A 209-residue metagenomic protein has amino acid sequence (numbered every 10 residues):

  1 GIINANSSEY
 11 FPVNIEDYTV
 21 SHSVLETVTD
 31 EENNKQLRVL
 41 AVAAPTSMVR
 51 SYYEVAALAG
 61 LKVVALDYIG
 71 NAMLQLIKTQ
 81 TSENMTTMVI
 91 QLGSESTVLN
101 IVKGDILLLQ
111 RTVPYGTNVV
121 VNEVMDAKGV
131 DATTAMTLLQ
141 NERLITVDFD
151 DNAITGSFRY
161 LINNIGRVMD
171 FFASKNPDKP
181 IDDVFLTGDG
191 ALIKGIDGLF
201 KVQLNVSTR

Functional and structural regions predicted by a protein language model:
G1-T81, D183: Active-site neighborhood for divalent-cation/phosphate handling
Q36, K103-I106, N176-D182: Short, surface-exposed connector motifs at secondary-structure boundaries
L40, T86-I90, F185: Conserved beta-strand elements of the Class I
A56-L58, S82, G104, F200-N205: Short, solvent-exposed amphipathic alpha-helical segments in soluble enzyme and RNA/protein-processing domains
K78-L109, V113-V119, V124-A127, D131: Gly/Thr-rich phosphate-binding beta-strand-loop-beta motif of the actin/hexokinase/Hsp70
M136-D183, G190: Adenine-nucleotide phosphate-binding core of ATP-dependent small-molecule kinases
K179-R209: Glycine-rich phosphate-binding loops at beta-strand->alpha-helix junctions
